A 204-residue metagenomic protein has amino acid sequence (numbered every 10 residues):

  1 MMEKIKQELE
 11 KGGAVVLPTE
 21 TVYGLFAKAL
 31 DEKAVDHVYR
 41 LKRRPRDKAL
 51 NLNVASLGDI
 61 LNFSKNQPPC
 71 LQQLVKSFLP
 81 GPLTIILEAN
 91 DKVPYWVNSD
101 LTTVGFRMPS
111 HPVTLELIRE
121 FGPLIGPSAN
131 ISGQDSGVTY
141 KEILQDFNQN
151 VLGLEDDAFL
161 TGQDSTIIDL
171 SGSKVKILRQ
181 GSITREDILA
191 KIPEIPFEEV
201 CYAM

Functional and structural regions predicted by a protein language model:
M1-M204: Active-site-adjacent structural elements in enzyme catalytic cores
